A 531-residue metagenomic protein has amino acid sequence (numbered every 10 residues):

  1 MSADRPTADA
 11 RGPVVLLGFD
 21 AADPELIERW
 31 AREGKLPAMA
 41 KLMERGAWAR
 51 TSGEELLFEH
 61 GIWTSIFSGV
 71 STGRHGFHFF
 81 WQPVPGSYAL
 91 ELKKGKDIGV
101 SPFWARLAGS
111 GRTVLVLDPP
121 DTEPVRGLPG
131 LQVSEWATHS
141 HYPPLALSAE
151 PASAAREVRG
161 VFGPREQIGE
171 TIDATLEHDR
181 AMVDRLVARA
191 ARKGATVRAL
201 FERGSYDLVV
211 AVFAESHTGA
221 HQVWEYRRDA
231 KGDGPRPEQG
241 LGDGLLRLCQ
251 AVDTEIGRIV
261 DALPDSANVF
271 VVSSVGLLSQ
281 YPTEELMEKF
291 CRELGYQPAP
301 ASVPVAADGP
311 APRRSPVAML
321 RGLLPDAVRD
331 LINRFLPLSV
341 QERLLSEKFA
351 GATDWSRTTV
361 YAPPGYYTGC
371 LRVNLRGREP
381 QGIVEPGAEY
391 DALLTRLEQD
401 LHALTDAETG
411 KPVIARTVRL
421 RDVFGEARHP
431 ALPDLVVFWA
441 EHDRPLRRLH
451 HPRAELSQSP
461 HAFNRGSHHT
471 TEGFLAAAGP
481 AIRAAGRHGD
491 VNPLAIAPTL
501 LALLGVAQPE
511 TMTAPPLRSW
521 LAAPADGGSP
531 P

Functional and structural regions predicted by a protein language model:
M1-W48, P120, G276, M512: Active-site-proximal N-terminal segment of extracellular/periplasmic enzymes that hydrolyze or transfer
T7-D9, V183, V187-S205, V209 (+2 more regions): A long, amphipathic alpha-helix that forms part of the scaffold/cap immediately adjacent to metal-dependent active
R11-E28, L42, I66, L107 (+7 more regions): Beta-strand elements within well-structured catalytic alpha/beta cores of enzymes that handle phosphate/sulfate esters
F19, E25-E28, R50-S52, F80-S110 (+4 more regions): Secreted, luminal/periplasmic, and some membrane-associated catalytic domains that remodel anionic oxygen-ester
I27-G73, T113-L115: Short, structured active-site-proximal loop/turn typified by the sulfatase FGly-forming signature C/S-X-P-X-R
S140-A191, F201-R203, A220: Long, well-ordered, tryptophan-enriched scaffold segments
I168-G169, A174-R180, F213-G240: Active-site-proximal, well-structured secondary-structure segments within enzyme catalytic domains
F438-A497: Low-complexity, glycine/alanine/valine/leucine- and proline-rich hydrophobic stretches
